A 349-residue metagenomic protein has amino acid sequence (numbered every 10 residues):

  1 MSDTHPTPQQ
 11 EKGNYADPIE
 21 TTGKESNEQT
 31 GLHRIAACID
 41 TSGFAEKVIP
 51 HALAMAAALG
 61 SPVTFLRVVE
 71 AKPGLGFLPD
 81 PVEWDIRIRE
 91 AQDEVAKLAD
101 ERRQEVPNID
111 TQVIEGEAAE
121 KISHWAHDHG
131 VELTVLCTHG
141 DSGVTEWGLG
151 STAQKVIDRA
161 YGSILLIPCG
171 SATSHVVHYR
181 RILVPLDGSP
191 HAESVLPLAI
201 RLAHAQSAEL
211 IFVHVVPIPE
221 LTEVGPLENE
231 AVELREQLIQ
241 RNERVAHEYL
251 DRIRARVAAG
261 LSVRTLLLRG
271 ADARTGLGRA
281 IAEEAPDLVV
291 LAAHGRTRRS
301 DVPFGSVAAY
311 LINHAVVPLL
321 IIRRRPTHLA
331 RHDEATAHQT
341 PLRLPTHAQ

Functional and structural regions predicted by a protein language model:
M1-T30, D100-T134, A255-V289, P326-A337 (+1 more regions): Structural beta-alpha unit
D3-H5, G23-P79, R180-V232, R254-R264 (+4 more regions): Small/aliphatic-rich secondary-structure junction motif
T64-L66, D110-I114, L165, I211-V213 (+2 more regions): General small-molecule cofactor/ligand-binding pocket signal
G74-E83, E120, G143-V144, G148 (+3 more regions): A cross-kingdom feature marking solvent-exposed beta-strand/loop segments within repeated, beta-rich binding/scaffold
V82-D93, V232-V245: A short acidic, glycine-rich active-site loop that binds or catalyzes chemistry on phosphate/adenosine moieties
C137-K155, V177, L288-N313, H328-L329: Glycine-rich, Arg-bearing micro-motifs that act as flexible, cationic patches
C137-T138, I164-C169, A292, L319-R323: Short beta-strand elements of ligand-binding domains
A153-A172: Short, structured interface segments
